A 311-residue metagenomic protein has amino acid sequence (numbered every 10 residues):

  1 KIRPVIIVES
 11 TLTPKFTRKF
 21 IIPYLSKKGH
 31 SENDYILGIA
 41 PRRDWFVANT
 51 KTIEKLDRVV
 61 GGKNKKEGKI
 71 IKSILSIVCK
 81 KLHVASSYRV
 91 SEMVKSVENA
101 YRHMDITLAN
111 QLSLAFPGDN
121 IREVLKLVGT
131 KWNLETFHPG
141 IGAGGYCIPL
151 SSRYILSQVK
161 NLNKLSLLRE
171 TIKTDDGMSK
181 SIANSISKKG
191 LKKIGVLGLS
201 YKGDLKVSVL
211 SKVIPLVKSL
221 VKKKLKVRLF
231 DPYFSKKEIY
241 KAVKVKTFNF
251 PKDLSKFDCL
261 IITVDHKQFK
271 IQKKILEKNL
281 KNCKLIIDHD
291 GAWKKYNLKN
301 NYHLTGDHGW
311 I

Functional and structural regions predicted by a protein language model:
K1-I311: Structural/interface elements that position substrates and couple domains in central-metabolism enzymes
